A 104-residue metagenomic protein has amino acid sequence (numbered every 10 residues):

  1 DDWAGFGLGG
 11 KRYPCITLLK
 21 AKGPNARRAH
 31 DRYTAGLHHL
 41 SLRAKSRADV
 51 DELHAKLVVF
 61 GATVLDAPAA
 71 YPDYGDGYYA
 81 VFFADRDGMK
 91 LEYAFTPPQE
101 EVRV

Functional and structural regions predicted by a protein language model:
D1-K22: Core segments of cupin and vicinal oxygen chelate
C15, E92-Y93: Short glycine-/small-residue motifs
P24-H30: Short beta-strand/turn micro-motifs at beta-sheet edges
A35-H39: Short, solvent-exposed beta-strand edge segments and adjacent coil->beta transition regions
L40-R86: Vicinal oxygen chelate
A70, A94-T96: Residue-level structural signal for beta-strand termini and adjacent loop
M89: Conserved Rossmann-like nucleotide-cofactor binding loop
P98-V104: A short, polar/charged loop-to-alpha-helix boundary motif
